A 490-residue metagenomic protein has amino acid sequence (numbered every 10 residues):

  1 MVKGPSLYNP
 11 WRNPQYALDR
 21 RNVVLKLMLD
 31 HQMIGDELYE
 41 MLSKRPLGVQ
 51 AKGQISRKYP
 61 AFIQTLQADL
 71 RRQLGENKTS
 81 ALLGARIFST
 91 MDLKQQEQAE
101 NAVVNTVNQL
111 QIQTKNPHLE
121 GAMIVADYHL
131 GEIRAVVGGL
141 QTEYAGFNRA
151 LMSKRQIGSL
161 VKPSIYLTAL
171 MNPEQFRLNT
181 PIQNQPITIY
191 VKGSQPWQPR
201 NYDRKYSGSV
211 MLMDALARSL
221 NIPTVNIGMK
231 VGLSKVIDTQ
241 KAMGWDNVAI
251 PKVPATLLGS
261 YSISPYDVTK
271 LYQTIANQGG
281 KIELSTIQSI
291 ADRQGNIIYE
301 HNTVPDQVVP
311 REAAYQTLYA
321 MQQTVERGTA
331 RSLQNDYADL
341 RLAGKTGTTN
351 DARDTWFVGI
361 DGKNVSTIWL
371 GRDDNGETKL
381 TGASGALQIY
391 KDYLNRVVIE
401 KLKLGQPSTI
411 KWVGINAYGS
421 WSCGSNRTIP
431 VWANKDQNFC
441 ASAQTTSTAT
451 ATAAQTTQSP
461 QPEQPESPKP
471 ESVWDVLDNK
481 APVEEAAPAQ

Functional and structural regions predicted by a protein language model:
M1-T90, E97, N101, V137 (+4 more regions): Non-catalytic, structured segments within soluble enzyme domains
P5-Q15, V24-L25, L29, G48-R57 (+8 more regions): Second-shell loop/turn segments in exported
Y16-L27, A61, T65, R86 (+14 more regions): Extracytoplasmic/secreted proteins, especially bacterial periplasmic and envelope-associated proteins
I55-F62, Q175-V236, K281, R293-Q323: Conserved catalytic neighborhood of penicillin-recognizing serine enzymes
S89-T114, M123-D127, V136, T142-F147 (+5 more regions): A penicillin-recognizing enzyme superfamily signal
P117-G121, E143-S164, L178-N184: Short active-site loop at a secondary-structure junction that contains or immediately precedes the catalytic residue(s)
W197-P199, G232-K270, G279, L284-T286: Mid-domain, small-residue-enriched loop/turn segments at the edges of structured enzyme/sensor domains
I415-Q490: Low-complexity, Gly/Ser/Thr/Pro-rich intrinsically disordered linker/tail segments
